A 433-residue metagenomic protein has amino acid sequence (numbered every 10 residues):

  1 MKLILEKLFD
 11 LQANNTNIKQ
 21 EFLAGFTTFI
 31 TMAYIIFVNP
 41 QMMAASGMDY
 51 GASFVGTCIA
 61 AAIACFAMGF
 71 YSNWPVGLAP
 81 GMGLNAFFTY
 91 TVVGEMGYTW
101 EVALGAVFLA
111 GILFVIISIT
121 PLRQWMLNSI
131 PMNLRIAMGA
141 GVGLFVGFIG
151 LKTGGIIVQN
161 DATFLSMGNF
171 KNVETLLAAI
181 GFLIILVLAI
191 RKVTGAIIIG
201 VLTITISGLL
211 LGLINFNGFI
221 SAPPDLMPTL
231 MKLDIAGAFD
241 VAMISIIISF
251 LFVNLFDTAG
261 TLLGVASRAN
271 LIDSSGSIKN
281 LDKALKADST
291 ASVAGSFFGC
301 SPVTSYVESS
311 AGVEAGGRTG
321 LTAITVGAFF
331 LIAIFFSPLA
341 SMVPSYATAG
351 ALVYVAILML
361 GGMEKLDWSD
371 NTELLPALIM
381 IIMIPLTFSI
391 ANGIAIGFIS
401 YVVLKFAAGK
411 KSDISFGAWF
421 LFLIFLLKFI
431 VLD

Functional and structural regions predicted by a protein language model:
M1-A52, L165-M167, I199-D282, L423-L427: Helix-loop-helix hairpins and the membrane-proximal interhelical loops of multi-pass alpha-helical transport proteins
K2-I35, N39, A60, P80-G139 (+1 more regions): Helix-loop-helix junctions within the multi-pass membrane cores of secondary transporters/permeases
F22, M42, M126, G195 (+3 more regions): Residue-level signature of catalytic and energy-coupling elements of molecular machines, predominantly ATP/GTP-dependent
Q41-A52, T91-V102, V241-I244, P344 (+1 more regions): Helix-coil boundary and interhelical linker segments in multi-pass alpha-helical membrane proteins
G47-F66: Loop-to-helix transition at the N-terminal end of transmembrane alpha-helices
A64-G77, L186-K192, F250-D257, D288-F298 (+3 more regions): Transmembrane alpha-helix interface/packing and boundary motifs in multi-pass membrane proteins, characterized by
P75, T205, L209, G316: Conserved, well-structured core segments that form the ligand-binding/active-site neighborhood of functional domains
M96-L210, I214, I324-D433: Membrane-embedded alpha-helical modules
